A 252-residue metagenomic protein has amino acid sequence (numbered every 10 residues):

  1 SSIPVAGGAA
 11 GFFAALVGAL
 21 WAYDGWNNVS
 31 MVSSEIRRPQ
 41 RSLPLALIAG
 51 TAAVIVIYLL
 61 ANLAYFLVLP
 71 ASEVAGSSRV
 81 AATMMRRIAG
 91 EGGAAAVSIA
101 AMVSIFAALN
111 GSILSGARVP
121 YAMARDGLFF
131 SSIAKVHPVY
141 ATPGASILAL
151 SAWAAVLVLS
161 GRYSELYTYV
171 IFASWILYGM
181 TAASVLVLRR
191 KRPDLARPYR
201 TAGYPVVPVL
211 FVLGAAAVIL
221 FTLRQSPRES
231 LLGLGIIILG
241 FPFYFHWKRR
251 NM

Functional and structural regions predicted by a protein language model:
S2-P4, A46-I113, F129-E165: TM-loop-TM module centered on a large, flexible mid-protein loop between adjacent transmembrane helices in multi-pass
L16, Y23-V32, N110-V119: Short helical (or helix-break) motifs at transmembrane helix termini and adjacent helical loops in multi-pass membrane
W26-V56, R125, F129-S131: Hydrophobic, small-residue-rich membrane helices and short re-entrant helix-turn-helix hairpins that build
N62-F66, I105, A154-G161, A182-R189 (+2 more regions): Structural signal for membrane-spanning alpha-helices in multi-pass inner-membrane proteins, emphasizing helix cores
S132-T142, Y178-E229: C-terminal membrane-solvent junction of multi-pass transporters and transport-like membrane proteins
A145-T181, V185-L195: Membrane-embedded helix-loop-helix hairpins and adjacent transmembrane boundary segments in multi-pass transporters
T168-Y169, A173-S174, G203-M252: A generic transmembrane alpha-helix motif of multi-pass inner-membrane proteins
